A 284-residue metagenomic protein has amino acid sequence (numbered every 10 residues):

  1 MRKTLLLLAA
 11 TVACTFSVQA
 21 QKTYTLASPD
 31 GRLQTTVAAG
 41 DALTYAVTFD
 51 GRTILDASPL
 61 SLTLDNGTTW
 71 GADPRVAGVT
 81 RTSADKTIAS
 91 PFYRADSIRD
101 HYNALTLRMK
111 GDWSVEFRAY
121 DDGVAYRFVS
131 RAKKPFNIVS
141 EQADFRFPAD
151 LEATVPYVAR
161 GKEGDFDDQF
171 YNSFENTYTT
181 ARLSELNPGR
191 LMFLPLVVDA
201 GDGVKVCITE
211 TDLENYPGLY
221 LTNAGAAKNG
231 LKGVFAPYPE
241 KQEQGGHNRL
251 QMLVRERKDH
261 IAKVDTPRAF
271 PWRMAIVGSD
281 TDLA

Functional and structural regions predicted by a protein language model:
M1-K22: Bacterial Sec-dependent N-terminal signal peptides
T23-A284: N-terminal accessory beta-strand-rich subdomains and adjacent acidic, glycine-rich linkers that precede catalytic cores
